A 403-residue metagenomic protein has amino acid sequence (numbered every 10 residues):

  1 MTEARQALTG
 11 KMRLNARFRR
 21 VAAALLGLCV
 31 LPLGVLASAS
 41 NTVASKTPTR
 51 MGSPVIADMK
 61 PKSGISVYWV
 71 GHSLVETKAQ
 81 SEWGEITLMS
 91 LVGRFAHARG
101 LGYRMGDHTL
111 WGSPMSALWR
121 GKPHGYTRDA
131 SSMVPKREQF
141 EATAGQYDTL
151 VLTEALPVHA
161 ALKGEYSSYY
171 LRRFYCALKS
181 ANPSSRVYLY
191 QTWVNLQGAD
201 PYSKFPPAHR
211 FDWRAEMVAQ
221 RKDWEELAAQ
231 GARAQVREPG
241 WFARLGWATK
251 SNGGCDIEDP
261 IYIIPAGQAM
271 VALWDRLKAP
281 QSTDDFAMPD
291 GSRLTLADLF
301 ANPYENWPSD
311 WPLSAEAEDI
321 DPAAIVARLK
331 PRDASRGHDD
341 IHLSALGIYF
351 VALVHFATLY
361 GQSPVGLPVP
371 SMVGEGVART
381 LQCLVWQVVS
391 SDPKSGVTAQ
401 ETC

Functional and structural regions predicted by a protein language model:
M1-R17: N-terminal secretory signal peptides that target proteins for export/translocation
A24-L33: Bacterial N-terminal signal peptides
V35-T47: Signal peptide processing junction and immediate N-terminal pro/mature segment of secreted/exported proteins
S45-T109: Serine-esterase "nucleophile elbow" of acetyl-processing enzymes
G102-R120, Q268-V271: Short connector loops at secondary-structure junctions
P123-E141: Glycine-rich, highly charged phosphate/nucleotide-binding loops
K136-I341, A345: Alpha-helical cap/lid subdomain in secreted, periplasmic, or secretory-pathway luminal O-acyl-processing enzymes
V365, V369-C403: A cross-kingdom marker for long, charged
